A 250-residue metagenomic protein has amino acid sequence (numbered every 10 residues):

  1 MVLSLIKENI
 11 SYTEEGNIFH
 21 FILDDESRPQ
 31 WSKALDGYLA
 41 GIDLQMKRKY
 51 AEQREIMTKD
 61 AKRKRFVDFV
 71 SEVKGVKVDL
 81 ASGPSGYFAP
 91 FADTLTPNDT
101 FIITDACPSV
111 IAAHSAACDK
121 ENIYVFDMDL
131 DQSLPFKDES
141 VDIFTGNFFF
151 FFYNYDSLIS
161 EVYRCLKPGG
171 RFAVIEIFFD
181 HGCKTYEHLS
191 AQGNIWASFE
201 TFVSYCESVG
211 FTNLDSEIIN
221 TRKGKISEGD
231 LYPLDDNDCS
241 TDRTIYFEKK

Functional and structural regions predicted by a protein language model:
M1-R48: N-terminal, positively charged/glycine-rich alpha-helical extensions of SAM-dependent methyltransferases
Q53-V76, G86-P90: Conserved alpha-helix/loop element of class I SAM-dependent methyltransferases that forms part of the SAM/SAH-binding
V76-S133: Class I SAM-dependent methyltransferase SAM/SAH-binding core
D131-F144: A short acidic, Gly/Pro-enriched loop at the edge of an enzyme's catalytic core that lines a small-molecule cofactor
D142-D156: A short SAM/SAH-binding and catalytic strip from SAM-dependent methyltransferases
D156-R171: A short glycine-rich, Lys/Arg-flanked "PGG" loop and its adjoining helix->strand segment in the class I
R171-E200: Conserved class I S-adenosyl-L-methionine
G193-I219: Short alpha-helix
